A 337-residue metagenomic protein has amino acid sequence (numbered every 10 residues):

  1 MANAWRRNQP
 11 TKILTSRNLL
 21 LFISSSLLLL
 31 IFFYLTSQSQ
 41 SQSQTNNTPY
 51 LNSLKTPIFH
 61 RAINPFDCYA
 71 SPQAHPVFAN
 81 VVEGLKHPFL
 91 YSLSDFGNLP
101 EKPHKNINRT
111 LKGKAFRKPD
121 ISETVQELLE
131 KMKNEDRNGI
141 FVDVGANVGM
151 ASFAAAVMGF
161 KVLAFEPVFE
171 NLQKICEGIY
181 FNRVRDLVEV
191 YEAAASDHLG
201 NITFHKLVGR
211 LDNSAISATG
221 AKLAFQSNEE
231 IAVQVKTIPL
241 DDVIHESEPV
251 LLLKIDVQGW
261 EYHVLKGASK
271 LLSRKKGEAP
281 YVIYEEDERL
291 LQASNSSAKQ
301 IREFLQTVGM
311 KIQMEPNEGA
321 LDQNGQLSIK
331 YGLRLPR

Functional and structural regions predicted by a protein language model:
A2-E189, F225-E229, V243-S247, A298-R337: S-adenosyl-L-methionine
N138, L199-N201, E278-P280, Q326-I329: A structure-centric signal for secondary-structure junctions around beta-strands
N138-F153, E170, V235-S294: Active-site segment flanking the S-adenosylmethionine/decSAM binding pocket in AdoMet-dependent transferases
F165, E189-Y191, K254-Q258: Active-site-adjacent beta-strand anchor residues
V168, N213-S217, R289-L290: Conserved short loop/turn motifs at secondary-structure junctions
C176, N201-I202, Y262-K266, S294-A298: Conserved strand-to-helix beginnings and helix N-cap segments that scaffold or border functional pockets
C176-D242: S-adenosyl-L-methionine
